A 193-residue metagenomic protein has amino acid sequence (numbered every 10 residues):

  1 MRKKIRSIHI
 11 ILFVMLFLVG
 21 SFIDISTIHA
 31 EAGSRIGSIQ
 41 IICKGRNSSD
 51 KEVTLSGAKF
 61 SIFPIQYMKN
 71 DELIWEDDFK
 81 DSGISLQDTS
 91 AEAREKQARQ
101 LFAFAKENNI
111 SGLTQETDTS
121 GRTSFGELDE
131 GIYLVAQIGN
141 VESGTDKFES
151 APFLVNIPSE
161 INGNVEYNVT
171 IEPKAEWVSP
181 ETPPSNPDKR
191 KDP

Functional and structural regions predicted by a protein language model:
M1-P193: Solvent-exposed loop/turn and edge beta-strand elements of beta-rich ligand-binding domains
